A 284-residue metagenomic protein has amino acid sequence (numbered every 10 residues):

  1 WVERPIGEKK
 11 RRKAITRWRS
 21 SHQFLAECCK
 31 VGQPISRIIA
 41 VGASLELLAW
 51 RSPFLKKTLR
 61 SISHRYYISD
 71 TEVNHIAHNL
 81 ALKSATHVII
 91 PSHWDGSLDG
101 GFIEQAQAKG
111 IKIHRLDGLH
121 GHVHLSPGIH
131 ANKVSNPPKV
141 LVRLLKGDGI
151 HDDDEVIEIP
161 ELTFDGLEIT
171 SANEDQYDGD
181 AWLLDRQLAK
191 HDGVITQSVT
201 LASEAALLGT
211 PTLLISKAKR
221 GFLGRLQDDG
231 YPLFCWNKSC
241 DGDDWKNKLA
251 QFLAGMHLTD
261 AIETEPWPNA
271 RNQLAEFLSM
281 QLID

Functional and structural regions predicted by a protein language model:
W1-W18, V142-L144, I159-L184: Catalytic donor nucleotide-activated moiety binding site of glycosyltransferases and closely related
V2-Q107: Active-site and donor-binding regions of nucleotide-sugar-utilizing enzymes
W18-G32, T170-S203, L207: Donor nucleotide-activated moiety binding/catalytic core segment of transferases that use nucleotide-activated donors
I35, I62, S84-T86, G110 (+4 more regions): Short, well-ordered alpha-helix to beta-strand connector turns
R37-S61, R65-D70, R186-R225: A donor-sugar binding/catalytic signature common to diverse glycosyltransferases and related nucleotide-sugar
H87-D154: A nucleotide-sugar donor-handling region in carbohydrate enzymes
L207-D260: Catalytic binding pocket for nucleotide-activated donors in carbohydrate/polymer assembly enzymes
A254-D284: C-terminal amphipathic helix plus adjacent low-complexity, charged tail appended to glycosyltransferase catalytic
